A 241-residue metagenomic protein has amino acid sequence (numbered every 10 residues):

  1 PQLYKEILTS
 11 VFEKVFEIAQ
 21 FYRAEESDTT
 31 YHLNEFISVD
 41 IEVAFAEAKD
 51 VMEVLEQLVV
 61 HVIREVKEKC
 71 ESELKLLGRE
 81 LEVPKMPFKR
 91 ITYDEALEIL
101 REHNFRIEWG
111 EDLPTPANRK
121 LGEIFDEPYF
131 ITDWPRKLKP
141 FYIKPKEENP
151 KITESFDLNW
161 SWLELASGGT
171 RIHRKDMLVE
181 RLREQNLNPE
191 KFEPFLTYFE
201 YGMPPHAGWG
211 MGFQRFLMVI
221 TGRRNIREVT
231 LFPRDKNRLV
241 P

Functional and structural regions predicted by a protein language model:
P1-A44: Class II aminoacyl-tRNA synthetase-like tRNA-binding/catalytic domains
L3-K5, R23-D28, E47, K137-F141 (+5 more regions): Flexible loop/turn segments at secondary-structure boundaries
L8, F12, R23-S27, V59-K67 (+3 more regions): Hydrophobic/aromatic-lined pockets within catalytic cores
V11, I41, A96, I131 (+2 more regions): A residue-level signal for conserved active-site and pocket-lining positions in enzyme catalytic cores
E13-V15, F36-S38, D126-P128, T153-S155 (+4 more regions): Active-site lining segments that contact anionic ligands and/or coordinate catalytic metals
D40-V51, W162-E164: A generic structural motif
Q57-S161, E184-M203: Metal-assisted phosphate- and nucleotidyl-transfer catalytic regions
G169-T170, R174-P241: Active-site pocket scaffolds in enzymes
